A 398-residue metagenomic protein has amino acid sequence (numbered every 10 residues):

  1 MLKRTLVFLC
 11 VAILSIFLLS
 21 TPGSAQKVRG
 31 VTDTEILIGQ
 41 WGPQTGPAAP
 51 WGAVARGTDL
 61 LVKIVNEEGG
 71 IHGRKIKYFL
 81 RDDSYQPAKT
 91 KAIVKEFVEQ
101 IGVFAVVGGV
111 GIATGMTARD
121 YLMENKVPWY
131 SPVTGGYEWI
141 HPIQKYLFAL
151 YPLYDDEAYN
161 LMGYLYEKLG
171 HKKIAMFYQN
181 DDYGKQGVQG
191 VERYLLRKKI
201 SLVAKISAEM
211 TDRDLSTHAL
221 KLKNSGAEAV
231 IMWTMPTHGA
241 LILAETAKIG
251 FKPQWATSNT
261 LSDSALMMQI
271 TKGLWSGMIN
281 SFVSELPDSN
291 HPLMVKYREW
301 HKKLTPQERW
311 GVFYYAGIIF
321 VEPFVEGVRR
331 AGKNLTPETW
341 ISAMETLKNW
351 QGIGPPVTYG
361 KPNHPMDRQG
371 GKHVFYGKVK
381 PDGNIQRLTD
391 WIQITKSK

Functional and structural regions predicted by a protein language model:
M1-L37, K396-K398: Short, low-complexity disordered leader/linker segments with a strong preference for bacterial N-terminal type II
S24-Q40, G70-I76, Y166-K172: Immediate post-signal peptide segment of exported/extracytoplasmic ligand-binding proteins
K27, E35, P50-D59, E67-H141 (+2 more regions): Beta-alpha junction/loop-to-helix N-cap segments that form part of ligand/metal-binding clefts
D33-A53, G109, K173-F177: Short beta-strand segments enriched in small/hydrophobic residues
P43, K63, E322-R330: Short glycine/serine- and small hydrophobic-enriched flexible loop segments
A88, Q100-I206, Q254-N280, L286: Extracytoplasmic ligand/sensor domains, especially the bilobed periplasmic-binding protein
L243-I318, D390-K396: Extracellular/periplasmic periplasmic-binding protein-like sensory domains
K303-Y314, V325-I385: Segments of small-molecule ligand-sensing domains
